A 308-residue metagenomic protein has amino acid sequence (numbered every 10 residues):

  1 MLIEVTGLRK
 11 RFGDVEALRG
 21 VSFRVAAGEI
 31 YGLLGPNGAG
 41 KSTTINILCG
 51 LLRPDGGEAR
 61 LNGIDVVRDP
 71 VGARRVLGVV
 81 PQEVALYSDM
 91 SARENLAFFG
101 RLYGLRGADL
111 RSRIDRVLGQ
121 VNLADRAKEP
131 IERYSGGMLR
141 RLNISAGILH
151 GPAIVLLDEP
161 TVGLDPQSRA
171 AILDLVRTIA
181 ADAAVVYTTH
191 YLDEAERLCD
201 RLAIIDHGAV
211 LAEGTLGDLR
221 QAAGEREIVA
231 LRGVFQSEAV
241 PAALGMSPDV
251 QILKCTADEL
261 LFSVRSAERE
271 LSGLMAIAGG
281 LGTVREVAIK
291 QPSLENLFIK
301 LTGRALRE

Functional and structural regions predicted by a protein language model:
P36-G40: Walker A (P-loop) phosphate-binding loop of ABC-type ATPase nucleotide-binding domains
G57-R68, G72-A73: Conserved ABC transporter NBD signature motif
A97, R101, A108-R126: Conserved ABC ATPase "signature" region
L149-A153, D182: A short, proline-enriched helix->beta-strand linker immediately N-terminal to the Walker B motif in ABC-type P-loop
V155-E159: Catalytic Walker B motif of ABC-type/P-loop ATPase nucleotide-binding domains
I172-R265: ABC transporter nucleotide-binding domain
